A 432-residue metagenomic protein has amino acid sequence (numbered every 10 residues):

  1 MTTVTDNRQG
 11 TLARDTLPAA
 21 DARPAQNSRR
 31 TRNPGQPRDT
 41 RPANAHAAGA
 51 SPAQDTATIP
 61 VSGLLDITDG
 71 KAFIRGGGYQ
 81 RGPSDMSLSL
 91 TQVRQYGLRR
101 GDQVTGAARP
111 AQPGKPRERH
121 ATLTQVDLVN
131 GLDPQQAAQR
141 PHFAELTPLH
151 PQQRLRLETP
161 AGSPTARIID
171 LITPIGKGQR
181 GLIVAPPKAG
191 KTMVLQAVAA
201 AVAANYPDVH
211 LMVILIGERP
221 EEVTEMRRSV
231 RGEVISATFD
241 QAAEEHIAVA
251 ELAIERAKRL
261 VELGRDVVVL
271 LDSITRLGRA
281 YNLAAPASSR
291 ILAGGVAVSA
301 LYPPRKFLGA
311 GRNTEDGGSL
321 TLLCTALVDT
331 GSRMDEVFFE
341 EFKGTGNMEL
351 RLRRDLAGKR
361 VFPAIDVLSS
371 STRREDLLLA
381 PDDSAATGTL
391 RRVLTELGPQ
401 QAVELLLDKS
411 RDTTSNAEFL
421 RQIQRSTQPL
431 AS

Functional and structural regions predicted by a protein language model:
M1-V61, T427-S432: Extended acidic low-complexity intrinsically disordered segments
A53-I59, P164-I168, A253-K258: Phosphate-interacting basic helix/loop segments used at nucleotide- and nucleic-acid interfaces
Q54-R99, T105-G106: S1/OB-fold single-stranded RNA-binding interface
G63-D69, G76-G78, A108, L128-N130 (+11 more regions): Flexible glycine-/small-residue-rich
Y79, Q92, A108-K115, P187-K188: Short, charged beta-turn/beta-strand-edge "cap" motif at the junction between a beta-strand and an adjacent loop
L98, P110-I183: P-loop NTP-binding catalytic core
A161-E218, I254: P-loop NTPase nucleotide-binding module
G190, A199-V202, V209-S432: P-loop NTPase catalytic core
